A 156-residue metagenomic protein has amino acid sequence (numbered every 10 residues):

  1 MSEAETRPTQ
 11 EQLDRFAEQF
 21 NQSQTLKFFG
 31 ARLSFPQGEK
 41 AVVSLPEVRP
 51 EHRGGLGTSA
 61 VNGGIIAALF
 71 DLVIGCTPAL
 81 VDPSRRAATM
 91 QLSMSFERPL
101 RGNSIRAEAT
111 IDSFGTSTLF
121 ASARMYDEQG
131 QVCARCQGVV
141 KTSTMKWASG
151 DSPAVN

Functional and structural regions predicted by a protein language model:
M1-N156: Terminal targeting signals and extreme-terminal segments of soluble enzymes
